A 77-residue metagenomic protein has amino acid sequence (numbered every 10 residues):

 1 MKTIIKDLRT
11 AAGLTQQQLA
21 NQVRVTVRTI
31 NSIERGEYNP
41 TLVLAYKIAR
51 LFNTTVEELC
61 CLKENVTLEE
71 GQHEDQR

Functional and structural regions predicted by a protein language model:
T3-Q22, E74-D75: Short basic helix-loop element that most often maps to the first helix and adjoining turn of HTH DNA-binding modules
D7-T10, I30, V43, K47: A broad detector of short, well-ordered amphipathic alpha-helices that serve as recognition/interaction surfaces
T15, T26-T29, T41, T55: Short coil turns linking two alpha-helices in DNA-binding domains
R24, V43-E58: DNA major-groove recognition helix of helix-turn-helix/homeodomain DNA-binding modules
C61-R77: Short, charged recognition helix plus adjacent turn of helix-turn-helix-like nucleic-acid-binding domains
